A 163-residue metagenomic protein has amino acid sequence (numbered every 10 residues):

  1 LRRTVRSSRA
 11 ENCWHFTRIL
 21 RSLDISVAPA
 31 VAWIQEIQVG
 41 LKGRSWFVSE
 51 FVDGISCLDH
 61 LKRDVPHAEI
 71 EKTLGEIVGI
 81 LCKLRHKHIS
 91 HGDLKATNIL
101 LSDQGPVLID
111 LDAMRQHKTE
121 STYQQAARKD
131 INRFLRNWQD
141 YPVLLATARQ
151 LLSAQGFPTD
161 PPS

Functional and structural regions predicted by a protein language model:
L1-I55, C82-K87: Conserved ATP-binding subdomain of kinase catalytic cores across diverse folds
L1-R3, D59-D64, T119-S121: Short acidic, glycine/proline-rich loop/turn micro-motifs
V5-S8, A68-K72, T122-A126: Alpha-helix N-cap and loop-to-helix initiation/capping positions
A10, F16-S26, D59-T97: Conserved kinase catalytic-core helix
S26-P29, G92, I109, D160: A local structural micro-motif
D53, A96, A113-R115: Short, glycine/acidic-enriched loop or turn micro-motifs at the edges of active sites
L101-Q104: Activation-loop N-terminal segment of eukaryotic-like protein kinases
P106-S163: C-lobe/activation-segment region of protein kinase-like
